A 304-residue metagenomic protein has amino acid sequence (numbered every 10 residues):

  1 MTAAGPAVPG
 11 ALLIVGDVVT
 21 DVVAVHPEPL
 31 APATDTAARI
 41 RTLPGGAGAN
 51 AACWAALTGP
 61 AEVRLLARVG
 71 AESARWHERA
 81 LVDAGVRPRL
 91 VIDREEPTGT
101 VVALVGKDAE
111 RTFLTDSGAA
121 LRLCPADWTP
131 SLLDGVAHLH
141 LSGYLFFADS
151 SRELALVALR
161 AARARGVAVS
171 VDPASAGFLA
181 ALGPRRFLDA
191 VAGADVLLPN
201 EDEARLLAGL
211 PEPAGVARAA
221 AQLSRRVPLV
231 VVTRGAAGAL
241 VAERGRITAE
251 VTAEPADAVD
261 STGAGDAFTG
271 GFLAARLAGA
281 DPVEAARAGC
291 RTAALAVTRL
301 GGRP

Functional and structural regions predicted by a protein language model:
M1-L13, A161-A164, P213-P304: Conserved phosphate-binding/catalytic region of the ribokinase-like
M1-R64, S73-E78, V101, A258-V259: Glycine-rich phosphate/adenosyl-contacting loop at the front of the ribokinase-like
P9, G135-V136, A194, V227: Short, well-ordered alpha-helix to beta-strand connector turns
D17-V18, Y144, A267: Active-site metal-binding loops of divalent metal-dependent hydrolases
A31-R39, L57-L141: Conserved N-terminal subdomain of the carbohydrate kinase-like
V63, P88, V169-S170, V230: Hydrophobic beta-strand scaffold residues
S131-L132, D189-A190, L223: Structural alpha-helical scaffold elements that stabilize or flank donor/cofactor-binding regions in carbohydrate
H138-R218, A237-A239: Conserved beta-alpha-beta core of the PfkB/ribokinase-like small-molecule kinase fold
